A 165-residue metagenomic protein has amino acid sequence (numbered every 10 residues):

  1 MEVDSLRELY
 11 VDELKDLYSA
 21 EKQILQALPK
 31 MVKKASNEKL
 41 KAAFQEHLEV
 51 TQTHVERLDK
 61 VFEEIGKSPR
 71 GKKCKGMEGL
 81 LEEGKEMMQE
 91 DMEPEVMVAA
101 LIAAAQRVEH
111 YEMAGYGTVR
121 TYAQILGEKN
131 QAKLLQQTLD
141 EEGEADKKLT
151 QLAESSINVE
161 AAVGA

Functional and structural regions predicted by a protein language model:
M1-A165: Amphipathic alpha-helical hairpins
